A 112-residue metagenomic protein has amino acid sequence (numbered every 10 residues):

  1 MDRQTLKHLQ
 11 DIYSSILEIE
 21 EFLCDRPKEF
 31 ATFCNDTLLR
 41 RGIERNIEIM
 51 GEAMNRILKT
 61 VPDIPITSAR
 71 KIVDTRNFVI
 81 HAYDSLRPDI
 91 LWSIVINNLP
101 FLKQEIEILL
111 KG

Functional and structural regions predicted by a protein language model:
M1-G112: Solvent-exposed interaction patches of small proteins and small membrane subunits
